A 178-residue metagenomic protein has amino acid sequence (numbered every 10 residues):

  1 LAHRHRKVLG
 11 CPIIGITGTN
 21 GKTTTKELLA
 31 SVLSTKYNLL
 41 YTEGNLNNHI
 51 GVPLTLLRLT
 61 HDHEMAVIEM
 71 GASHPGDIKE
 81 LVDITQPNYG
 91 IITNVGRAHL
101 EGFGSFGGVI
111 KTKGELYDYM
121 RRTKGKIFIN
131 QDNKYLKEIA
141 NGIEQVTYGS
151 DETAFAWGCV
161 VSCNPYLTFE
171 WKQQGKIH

Functional and structural regions predicted by a protein language model:
L1-Q131, Y135-I143: Phosphate-binding loop of NTP-binding sites
G107, N141, Q145-H178: Adenine nucleotide phosphate-binding catalytic loops in nucleotide-utilizing enzymes
